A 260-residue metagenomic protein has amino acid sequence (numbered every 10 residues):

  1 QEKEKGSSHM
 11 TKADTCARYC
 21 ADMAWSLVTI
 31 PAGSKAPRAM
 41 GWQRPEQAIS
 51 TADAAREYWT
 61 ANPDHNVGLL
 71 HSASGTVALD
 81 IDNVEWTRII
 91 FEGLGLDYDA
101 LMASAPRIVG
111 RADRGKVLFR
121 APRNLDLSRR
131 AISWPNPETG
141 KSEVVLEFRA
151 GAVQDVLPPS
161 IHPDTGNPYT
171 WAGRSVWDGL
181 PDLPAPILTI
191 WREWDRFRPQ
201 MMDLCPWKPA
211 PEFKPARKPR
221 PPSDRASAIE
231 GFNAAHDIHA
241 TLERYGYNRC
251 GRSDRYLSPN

Functional and structural regions predicted by a protein language model:
Q1-A226, Y247-S253: Conserved phosphate/metal-binding and DNA-contacting active-site motifs used in DNA phosphodiester-bond processing
G93-G95, N233-Y245: Amphipathic alpha-helical segments
R225, F232-N233: ATP-binding catalytic core of ATPases
S258-N260: Short cysteine-rich clusters marking metal-coordination/redox-active sites
